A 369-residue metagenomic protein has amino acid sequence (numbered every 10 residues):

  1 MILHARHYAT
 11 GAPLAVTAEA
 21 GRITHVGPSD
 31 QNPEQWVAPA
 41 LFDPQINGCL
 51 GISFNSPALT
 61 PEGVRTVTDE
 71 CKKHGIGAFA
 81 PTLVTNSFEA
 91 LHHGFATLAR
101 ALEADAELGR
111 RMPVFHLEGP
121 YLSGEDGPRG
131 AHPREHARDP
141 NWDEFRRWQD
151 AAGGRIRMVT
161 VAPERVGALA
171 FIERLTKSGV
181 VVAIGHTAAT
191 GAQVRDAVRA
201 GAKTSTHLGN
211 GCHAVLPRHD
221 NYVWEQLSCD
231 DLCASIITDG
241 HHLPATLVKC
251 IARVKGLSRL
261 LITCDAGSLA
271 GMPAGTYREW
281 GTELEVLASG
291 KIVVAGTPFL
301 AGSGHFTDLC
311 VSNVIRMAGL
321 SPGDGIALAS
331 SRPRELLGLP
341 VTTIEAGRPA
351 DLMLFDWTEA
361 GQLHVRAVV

Functional and structural regions predicted by a protein language model:
M1-D30, V368: N-terminal metal-binding scaffold of metallo-dependent hydrolase/deaminase domains
M1-H4, H25-R65, D69: Replace "His-x-His-based motif
G21, Q45, C71, L117 (+8 more regions): Divalent metal-coordination and catalytic microenvironments
A40-F42, A183, I262-T263, M353: Residue-level marker for buried hydrophobic side chains located in beta-strands that build the well-ordered beta-sheet
N47-S53, R65-G94, R110-S123, A152-E164 (+3 more regions): Divalent metal-dependent hydrolysis catalytic cores, especially in the metallo-beta-lactamase
L117-N221: Divalent metal-binding pocket/active-site signature
Q193-A329, L336-P340, F355-A360: Active-site-adjacent C-terminal substructures of enzyme catalytic domains
P340-V369: C-terminal cap of metal-dependent C-N hydrolases
